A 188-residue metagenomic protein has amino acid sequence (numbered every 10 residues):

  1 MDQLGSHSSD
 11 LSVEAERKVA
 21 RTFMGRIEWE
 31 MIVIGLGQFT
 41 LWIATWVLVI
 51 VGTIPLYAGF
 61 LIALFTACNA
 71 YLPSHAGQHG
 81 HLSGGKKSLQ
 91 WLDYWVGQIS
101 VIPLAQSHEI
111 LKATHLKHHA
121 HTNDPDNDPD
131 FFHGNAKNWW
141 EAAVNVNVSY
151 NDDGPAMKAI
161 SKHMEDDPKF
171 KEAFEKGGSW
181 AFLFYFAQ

Functional and structural regions predicted by a protein language model:
M1-N69, P73, Q98, I102-Q188: Non-catalytic, topology-defining segments of multipass membrane proteins
L72-L92: Aspartate-rich (DDxxD/NDxxD/DxxxD) Mg2+/diphosphate-binding motifs and their adjoining helix-loop segments
W91-I99: Select transmembrane alpha-helical segments in multipass membrane proteins
